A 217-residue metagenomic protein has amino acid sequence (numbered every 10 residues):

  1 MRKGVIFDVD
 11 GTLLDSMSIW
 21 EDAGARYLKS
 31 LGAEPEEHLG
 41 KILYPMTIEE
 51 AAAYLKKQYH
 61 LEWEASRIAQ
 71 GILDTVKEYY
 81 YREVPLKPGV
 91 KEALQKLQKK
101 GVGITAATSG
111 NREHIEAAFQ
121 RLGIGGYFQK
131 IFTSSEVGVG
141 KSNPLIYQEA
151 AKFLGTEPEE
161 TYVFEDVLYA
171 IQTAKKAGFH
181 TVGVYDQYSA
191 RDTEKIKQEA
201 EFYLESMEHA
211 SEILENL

Functional and structural regions predicted by a protein language model:
M1-K3, Q95-Q98, N111-R112, E116-L217: Asp-based, Mg2+/Mn2+-dependent phosphohydrolase catalytic module
R2-K100: N-terminal helical cap/lid subdomain that shapes the substrate entry/recognition surface in HAD-like hydrolases
T12, T108-G110: Conserved phosphate-coupling serine/threonine residues in phosphotransfer and NTP-handling enzymes
E34, G103, H180: Residue-level detector of anion-binding/catalytic polar loops
Y80-P85, S109, T181-G183: Short, flexible loop segments at the rims of nucleotide/cofactor-binding pockets, characterized by
